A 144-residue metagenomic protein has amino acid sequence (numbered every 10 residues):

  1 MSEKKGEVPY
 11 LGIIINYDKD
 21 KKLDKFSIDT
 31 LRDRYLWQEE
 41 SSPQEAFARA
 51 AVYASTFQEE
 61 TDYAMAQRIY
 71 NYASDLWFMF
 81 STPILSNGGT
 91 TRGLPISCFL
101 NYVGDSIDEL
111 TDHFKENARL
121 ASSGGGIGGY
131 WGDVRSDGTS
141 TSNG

Functional and structural regions predicted by a protein language model:
M1-G144: Extended catalytic cores of very large enzyme megasubunits
